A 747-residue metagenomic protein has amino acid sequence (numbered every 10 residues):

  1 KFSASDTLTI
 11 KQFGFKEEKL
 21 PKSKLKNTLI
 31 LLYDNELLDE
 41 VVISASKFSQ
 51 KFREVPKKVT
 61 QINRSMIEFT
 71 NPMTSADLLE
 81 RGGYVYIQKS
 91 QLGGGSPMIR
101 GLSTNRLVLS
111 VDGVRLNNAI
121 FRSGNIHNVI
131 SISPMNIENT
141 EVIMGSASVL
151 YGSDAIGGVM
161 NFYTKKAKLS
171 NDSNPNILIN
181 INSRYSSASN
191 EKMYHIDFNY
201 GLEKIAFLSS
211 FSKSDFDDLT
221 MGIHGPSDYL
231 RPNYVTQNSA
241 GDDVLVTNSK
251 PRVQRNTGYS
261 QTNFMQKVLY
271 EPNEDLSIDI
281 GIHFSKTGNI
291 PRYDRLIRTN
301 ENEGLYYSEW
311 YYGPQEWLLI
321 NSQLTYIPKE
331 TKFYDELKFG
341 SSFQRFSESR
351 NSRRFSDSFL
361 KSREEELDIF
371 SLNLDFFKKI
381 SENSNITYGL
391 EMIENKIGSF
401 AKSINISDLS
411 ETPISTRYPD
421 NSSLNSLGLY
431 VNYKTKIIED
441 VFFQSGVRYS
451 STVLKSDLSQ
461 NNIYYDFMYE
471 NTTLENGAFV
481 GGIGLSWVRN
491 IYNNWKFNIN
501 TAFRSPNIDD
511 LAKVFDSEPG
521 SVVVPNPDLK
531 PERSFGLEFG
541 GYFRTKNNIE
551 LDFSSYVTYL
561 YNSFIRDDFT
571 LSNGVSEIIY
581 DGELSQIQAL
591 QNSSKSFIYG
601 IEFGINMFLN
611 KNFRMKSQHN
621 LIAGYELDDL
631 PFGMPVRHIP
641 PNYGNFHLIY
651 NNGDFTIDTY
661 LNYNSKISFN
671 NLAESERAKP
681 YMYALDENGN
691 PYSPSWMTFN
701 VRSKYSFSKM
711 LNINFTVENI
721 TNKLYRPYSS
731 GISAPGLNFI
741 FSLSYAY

Functional and structural regions predicted by a protein language model:
T9-F15, S23-E68, T104: Short, acidic, small-residue-rich periplasmic hinge/interaction motif at the N-terminus of Gram-negative outer-membrane
L116-S146: Short acidic/polar hinge/loop motifs at secondary-structure boundaries that mediate gating or recognition
S189-F216, P226-N289, E316-I320, I380-S381 (+2 more regions): Transmembrane beta-barrel wall of Gram-negative outer-membrane proteins
S212, D335-S352, S486-V488, N494-N500 (+3 more regions): Membrane-embedded beta-barrel scaffold of Gram-negative outer-membrane proteins
R255-Q261, E271-Y334, F343-L367, S415-S422: Flexible loop and strand-edge segments within Gram-negative outer membrane beta-barrel domains
T257, E365, I369-F376, S426-G428 (+4 more regions): Outer membrane beta-barrel strand-and-loop segments of large Gram-negative receptors, especially TonB-dependent
E271-N273, N383-T387, E391-I393, R417-Y561 (+5 more regions): Structural signature of Gram-negative outer-membrane beta-barrels, strongest in the C-terminal barrel of TonB-dependent
I438-E439, F443, T452, Y556-Y559 (+3 more regions): Gram-negative outer-membrane beta-barrel transporters
